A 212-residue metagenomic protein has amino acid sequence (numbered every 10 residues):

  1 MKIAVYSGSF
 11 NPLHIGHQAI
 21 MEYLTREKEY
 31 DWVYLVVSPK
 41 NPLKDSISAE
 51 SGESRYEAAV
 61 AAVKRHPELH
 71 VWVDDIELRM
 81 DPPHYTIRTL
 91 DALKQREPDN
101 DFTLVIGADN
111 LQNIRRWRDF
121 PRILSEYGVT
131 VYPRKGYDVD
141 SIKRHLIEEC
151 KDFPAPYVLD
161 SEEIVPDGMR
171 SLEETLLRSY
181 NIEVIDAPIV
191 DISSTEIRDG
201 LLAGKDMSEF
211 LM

Functional and structural regions predicted by a protein language model:
M1-M212: Nucleotidyltransferase catalytic core that binds NTPs
